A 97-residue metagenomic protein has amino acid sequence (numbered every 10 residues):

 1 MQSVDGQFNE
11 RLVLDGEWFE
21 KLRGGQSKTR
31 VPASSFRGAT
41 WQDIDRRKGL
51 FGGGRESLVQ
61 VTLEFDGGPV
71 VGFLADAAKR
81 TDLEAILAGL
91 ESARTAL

Functional and structural regions predicted by a protein language model:
M1-S3, Q7-F8, S27-L97: Acidic, Ser/Thr- and proline-rich intrinsically disordered linker/docking segments of eukaryotic scaffolds
D5-G25: Short, compositionally biased strand/turn segments that nucleate or flank brief secondary-structure elements
